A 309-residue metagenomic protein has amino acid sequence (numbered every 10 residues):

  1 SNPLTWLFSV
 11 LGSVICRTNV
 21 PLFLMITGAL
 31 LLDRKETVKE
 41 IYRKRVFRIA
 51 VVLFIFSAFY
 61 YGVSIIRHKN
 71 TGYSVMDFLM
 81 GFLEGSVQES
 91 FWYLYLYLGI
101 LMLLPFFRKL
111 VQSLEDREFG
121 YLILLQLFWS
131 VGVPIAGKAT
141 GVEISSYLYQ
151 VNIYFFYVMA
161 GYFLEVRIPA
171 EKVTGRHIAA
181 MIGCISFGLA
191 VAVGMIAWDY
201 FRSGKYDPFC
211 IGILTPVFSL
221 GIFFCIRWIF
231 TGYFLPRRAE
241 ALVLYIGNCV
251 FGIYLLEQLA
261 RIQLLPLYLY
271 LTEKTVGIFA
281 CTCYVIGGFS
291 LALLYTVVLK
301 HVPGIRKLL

Functional and structural regions predicted by a protein language model:
W6, S13-L22, D33-S64, T71-E89 (+5 more regions): Transmembrane alpha-helical segments and their boundary/interface "anchor" motifs in multi-pass integral membrane
F8-P21, G81-L96, A136-Y157, V193-G221: Interfacial loop-to-helix transition and helix-capping segments at the boundaries of transmembrane helices
A29-T37, P105-S113, A160-E171, F224-F234 (+1 more regions): Structural signal for the C-terminal ends of transmembrane alpha-helices and the immediately following loop
F56-A58, L124-G137, C184-W198, I253 (+1 more regions): Aromatic-anchored segments of alpha-helical transmembrane domains
M102-L127, F163-C184: Solvent-exposed interhelical
E118-P169: Loop-centered beta-sheet repeat module
E171-L244, L259, L267, T275: Alpha-helical transmembrane segments and terminal signal-anchor/GPI-anchor hydrophobic tails, characterized by long
R227-G247, Q258-L309: C-terminal "closing" transmembrane helix and its immediate cytosolic amphipathic cap in multi-pass membrane proteins
